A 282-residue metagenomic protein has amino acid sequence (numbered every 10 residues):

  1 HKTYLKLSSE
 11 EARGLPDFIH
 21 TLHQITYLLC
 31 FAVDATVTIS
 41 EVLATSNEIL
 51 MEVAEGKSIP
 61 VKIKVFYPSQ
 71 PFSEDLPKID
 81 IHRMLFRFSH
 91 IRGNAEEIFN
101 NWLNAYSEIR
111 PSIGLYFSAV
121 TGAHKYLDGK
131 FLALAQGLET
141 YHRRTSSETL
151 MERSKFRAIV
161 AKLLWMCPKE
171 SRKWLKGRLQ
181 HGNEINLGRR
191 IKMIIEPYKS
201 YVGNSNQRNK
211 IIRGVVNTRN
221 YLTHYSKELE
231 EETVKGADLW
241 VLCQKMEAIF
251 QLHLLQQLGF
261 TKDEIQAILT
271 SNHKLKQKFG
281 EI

Functional and structural regions predicted by a protein language model:
H1, L5-L7, I25, I63-V65 (+3 more regions): Generic structural hydrophobic/aromatic packing signal, biased to beta-strands
H1-T36, T261: Long, contiguous, compositionally biased segments that the model treats as domain-scale units
E10-G14, Q70-F72, L229: Generic "edge-of-domain/loop-turn" microfeature
I19-I98: Internal, Lys/Arg-enriched amphipathic helical interaction segments that engage polyanionic partners
S73-I282: Amphipathic, oligomerization/interface secondary-structure segments
